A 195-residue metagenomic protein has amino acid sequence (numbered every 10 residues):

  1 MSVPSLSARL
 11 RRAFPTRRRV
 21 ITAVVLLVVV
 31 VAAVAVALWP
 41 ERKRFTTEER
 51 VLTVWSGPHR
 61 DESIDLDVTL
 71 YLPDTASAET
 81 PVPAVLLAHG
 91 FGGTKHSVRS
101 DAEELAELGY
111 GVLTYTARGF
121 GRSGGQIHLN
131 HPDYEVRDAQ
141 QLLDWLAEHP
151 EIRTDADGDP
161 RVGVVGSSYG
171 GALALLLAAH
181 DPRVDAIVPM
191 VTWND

Functional and structural regions predicted by a protein language model:
S7-L27: N-terminal Sec-pathway targeting helices
V36-T80: N-terminal cap/lid segment of alpha/beta-hydrolase-fold proteins
T75-P81, H128-E135, Q141-S168: Gly/Ser-rich "nucleophile elbow"/oxyanion-hole loop immediately N-terminal to the catalytic nucleophile in hydrolases
A76-V82, L87-G124: Short substrate-entry loop that stabilizes the transition state in hydrolases
P81-A84, L108-V112, G158-V162, D181-A186: Loop/turn elements at helix/coil->beta-strand transitions in domains of secreted/extracellular proteins
L87-F91, S168, T192: Glycine-rich His-Gly loop
G171-P182, T192: Short glycine-enriched nucleophile-adjacent loop and the immediately C-terminal alpha-helix near the catalytic center
V188-D195: Active-site nucleophile loop of the alpha/beta-hydrolase fold
